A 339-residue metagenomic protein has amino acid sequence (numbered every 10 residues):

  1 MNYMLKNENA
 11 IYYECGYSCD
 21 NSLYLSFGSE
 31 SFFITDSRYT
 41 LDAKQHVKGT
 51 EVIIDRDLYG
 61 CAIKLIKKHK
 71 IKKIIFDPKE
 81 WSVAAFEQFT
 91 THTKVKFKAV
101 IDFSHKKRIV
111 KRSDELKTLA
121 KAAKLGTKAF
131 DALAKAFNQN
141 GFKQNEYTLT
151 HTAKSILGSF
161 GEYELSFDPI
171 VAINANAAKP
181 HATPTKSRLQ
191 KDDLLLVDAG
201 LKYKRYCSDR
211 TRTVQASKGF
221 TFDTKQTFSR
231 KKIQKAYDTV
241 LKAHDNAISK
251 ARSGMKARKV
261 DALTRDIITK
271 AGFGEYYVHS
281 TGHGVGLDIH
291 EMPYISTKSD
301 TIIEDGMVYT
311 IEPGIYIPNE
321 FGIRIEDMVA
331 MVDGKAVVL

Functional and structural regions predicted by a protein language model:
M1-L339: Active-site neighborhoods and metal-handling regions in enzymes and metal-associated proteins
